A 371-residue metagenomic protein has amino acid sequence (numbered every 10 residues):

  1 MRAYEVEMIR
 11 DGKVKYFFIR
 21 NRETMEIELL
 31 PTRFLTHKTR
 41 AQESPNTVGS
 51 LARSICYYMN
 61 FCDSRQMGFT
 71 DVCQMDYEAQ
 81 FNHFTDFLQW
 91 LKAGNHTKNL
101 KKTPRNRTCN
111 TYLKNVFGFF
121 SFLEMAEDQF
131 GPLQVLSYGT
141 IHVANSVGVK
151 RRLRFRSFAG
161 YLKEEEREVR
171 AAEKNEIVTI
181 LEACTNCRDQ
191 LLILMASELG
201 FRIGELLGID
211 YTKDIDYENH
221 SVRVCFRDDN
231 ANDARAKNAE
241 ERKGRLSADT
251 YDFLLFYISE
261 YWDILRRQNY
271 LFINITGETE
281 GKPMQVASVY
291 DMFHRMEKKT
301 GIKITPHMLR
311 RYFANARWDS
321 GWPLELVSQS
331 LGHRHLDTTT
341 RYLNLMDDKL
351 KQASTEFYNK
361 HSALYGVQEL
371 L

Functional and structural regions predicted by a protein language model:
L30-N46, I55-V147, T179: N-terminal core-binding DNA-recognition domain of tyrosine recombinases/integrases
M125-F130, A196-H220: Short, charged phosphate-coordinating catalytic segments
R170-I203: Basic, Lys/Arg- and aromatic-enriched nucleic-acid-binding interface segment
G208-D252: Conserved tyrosine-mediated DNA breakage-rejoining catalytic core shared by Y-recombinases
S247-G301: Active-site/catalytic core of tyrosine-dependent DNA strand-transfer enzymes
Y290-Q329: Short, basic (Lys/Arg/His-rich) helix/loop patches that form interaction surfaces in the mid-to-C-terminal regions
L331-E356: Catalytic-site neighborhood detector that most strongly recognizes the C-terminal catalytic loop/helix of tyrosine
N359-L371: C-terminal secondary-structure termini that scaffold catalytic or DNA-interacting sites
